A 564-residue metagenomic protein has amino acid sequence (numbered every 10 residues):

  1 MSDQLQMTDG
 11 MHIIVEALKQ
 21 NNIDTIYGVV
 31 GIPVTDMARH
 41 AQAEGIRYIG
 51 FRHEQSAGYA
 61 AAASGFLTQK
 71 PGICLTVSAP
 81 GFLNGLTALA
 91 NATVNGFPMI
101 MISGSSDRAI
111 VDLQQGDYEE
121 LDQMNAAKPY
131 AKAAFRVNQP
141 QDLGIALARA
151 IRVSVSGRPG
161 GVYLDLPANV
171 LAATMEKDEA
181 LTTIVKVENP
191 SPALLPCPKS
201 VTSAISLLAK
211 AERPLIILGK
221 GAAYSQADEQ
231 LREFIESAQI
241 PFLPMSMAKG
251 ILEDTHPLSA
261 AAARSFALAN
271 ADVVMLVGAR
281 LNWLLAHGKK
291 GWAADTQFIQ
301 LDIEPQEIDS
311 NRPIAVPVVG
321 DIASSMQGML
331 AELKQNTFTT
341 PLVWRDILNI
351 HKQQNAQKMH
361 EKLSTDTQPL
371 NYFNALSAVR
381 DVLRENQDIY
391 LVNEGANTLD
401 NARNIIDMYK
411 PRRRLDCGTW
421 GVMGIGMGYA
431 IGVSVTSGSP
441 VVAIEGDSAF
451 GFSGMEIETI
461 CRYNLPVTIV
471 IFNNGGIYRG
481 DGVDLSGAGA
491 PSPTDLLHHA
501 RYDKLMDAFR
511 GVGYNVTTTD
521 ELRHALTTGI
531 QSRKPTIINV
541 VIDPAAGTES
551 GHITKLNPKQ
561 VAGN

Functional and structural regions predicted by a protein language model:
S2-L5, Q141, D295-G395, T519-T528 (+1 more regions): Phosphate/pyrophosphate-binding active-site segments
S2-T339, V382, P466-I469, R501 (+2 more regions): N-terminal alpha/beta PP-like core and its mobile active-site loop of ThDP/TPP-dependent enzymes
M11-V15, V29-I32, M37-R39, H351-G428 (+1 more regions): Active-site diphosphate/adenylate-binding microenvironment
I26, I216, F242, V379 (+3 more regions): Conserved hydrophobic/aromatic pocket- or pore-lining residues that grip, position, or stack substrates in active sites
I110-L121, S265-L268, W292, D309-N311 (+3 more regions): Thiamine diphosphate
Y163, Q300, V392, I444-E445: Generic enzyme active-site microenvironment
D165-V170, A396-N397, D543: A glycine-rich phosphate-binding loop feature that marks nucleotide/adenosyl-phosphate handling sites
G219-A223, S364-T365, G446-S448: Conserved short loop/turn motifs at secondary-structure junctions
